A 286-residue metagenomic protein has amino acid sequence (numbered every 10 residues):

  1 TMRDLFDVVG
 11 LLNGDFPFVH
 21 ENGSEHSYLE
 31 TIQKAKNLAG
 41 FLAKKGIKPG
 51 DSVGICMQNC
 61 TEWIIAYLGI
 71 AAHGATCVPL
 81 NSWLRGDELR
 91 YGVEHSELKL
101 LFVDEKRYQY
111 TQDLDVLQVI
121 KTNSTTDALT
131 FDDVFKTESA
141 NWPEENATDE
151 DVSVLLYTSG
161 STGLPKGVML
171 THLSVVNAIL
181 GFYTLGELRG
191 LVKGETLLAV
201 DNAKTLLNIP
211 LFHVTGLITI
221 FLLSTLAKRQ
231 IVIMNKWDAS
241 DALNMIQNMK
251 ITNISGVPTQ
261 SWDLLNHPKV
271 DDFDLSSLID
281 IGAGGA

Functional and structural regions predicted by a protein language model:
M2, P17-C60, I64-L68, R85-R90: Conserved AMP-binding/adenylate-forming core of the ANL superfamily
S27-L29, S153-G181: Conserved AMP-binding A3 loop
K44-K45, A72-D133: Structural core segment of the AMP-binding/adenylate-forming
S52, Q58-V78, S82-G86, E94-L100 (+3 more regions): A short helix-loop-beta submotif of the ANL/AMP-binding
Q58, V103-Y110, I209, W237-D238 (+1 more regions): Adenylate-forming
R107-D149, L164, V176, H267-P268: ANL superfamily adenylate-forming
A140-Y157, L164, E195-K204: Conserved pre-ATP/AMP-binding loop-to-beta segment of ANL
V176-K204, F212-N253, H267: Conserved AMP-binding/adenylation subdomain of ANL enzymes
